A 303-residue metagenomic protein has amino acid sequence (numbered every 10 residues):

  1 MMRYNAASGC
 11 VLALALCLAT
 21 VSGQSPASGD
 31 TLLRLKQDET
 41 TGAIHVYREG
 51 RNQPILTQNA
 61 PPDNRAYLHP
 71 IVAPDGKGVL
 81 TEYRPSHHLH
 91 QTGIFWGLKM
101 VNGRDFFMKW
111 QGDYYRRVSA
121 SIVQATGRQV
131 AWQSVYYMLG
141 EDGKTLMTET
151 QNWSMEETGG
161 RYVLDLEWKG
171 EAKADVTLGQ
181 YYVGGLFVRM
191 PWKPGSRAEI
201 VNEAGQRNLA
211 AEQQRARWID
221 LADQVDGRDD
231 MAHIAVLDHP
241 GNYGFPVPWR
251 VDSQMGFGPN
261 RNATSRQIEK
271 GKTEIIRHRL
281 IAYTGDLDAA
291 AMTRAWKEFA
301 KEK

Functional and structural regions predicted by a protein language model:
M1-V11: Bacterial N-terminal signal peptides that target proteins for export
G9-T20: Bacterial N-terminal signal peptides
S25-L89, T293, F299: Beta-strand-rich N-terminal accessory domains
L33-T40, S134-Q180: Acidic, contiguous internal or C-terminal segments within carbohydrate-active enzymes that form a structured patch used
Q58-D63, Y67-V72, E157-I200: Acidic (Asp/Glu-rich), glycine- and aromatic
T92-G160: Extended, loop-rich substrate-binding clefts of extracytoplasmic carbohydrate-active enzymes
D175-Y243: Active-site/ligand-binding surface loops and adjacent short beta/alpha elements that line catalytic pockets across
I234-K303: Beta-strand-rich recognition/accessory modules
